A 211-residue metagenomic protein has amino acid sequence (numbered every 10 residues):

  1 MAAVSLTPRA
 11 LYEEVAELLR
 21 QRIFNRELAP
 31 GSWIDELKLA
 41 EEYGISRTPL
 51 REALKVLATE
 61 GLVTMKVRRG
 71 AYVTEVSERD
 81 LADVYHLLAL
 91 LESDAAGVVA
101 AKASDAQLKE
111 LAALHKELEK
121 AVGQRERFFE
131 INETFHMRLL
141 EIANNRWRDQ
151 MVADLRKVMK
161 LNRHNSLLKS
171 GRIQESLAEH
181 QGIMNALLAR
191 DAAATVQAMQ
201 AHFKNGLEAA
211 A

Functional and structural regions predicted by a protein language model:
M1-A101, A106, A211: Short linear motifs at protein or domain termini
T7-P8, A112-E119, K157, H164-A211: C-terminal all-alpha effector/ligand-binding and dimerization domain of prokaryotic HTH-type transcriptional repressors
E36, N145-R146, R190-D191: Short loop-to-helix capping motifs
V84, L111, F128, N132 (+4 more regions): Hydrophobic packing residues in well-ordered alpha-helices of helical domains and bundles
L87-A103, E133-S170, G206-A209: Hydrophobic, amphipathic alpha-helical faces that serve as interaction scaffolds
D94-E119, R125-R127: Amphipathic alpha-helical dimerization/coiled-coil segments that flank or bridge DNA-binding/regulatory modules
